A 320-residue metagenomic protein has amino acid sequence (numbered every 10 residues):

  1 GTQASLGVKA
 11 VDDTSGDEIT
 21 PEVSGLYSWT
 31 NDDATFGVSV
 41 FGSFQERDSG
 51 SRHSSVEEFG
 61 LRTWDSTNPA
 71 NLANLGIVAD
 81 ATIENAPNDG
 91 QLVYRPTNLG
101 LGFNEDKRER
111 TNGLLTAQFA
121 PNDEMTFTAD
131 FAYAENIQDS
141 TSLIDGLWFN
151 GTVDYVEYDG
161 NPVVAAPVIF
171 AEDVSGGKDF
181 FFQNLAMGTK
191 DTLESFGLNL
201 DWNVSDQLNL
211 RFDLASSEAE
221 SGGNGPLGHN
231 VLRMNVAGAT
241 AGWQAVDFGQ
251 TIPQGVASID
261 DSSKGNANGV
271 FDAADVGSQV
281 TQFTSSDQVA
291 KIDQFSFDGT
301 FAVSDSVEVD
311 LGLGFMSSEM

Functional and structural regions predicted by a protein language model:
G1-D80, E105-T111, E124-M125, Q207-L208: Outer-membrane beta-barrel translocator/receptor signature
T2-L6, Q91-Y94, V276: Surface-exposed beta-strand-to-loop junctions that form interaction patches on eukaryotic regulatory domains
K9-A10, I19-T30, Q45, P96-S142 (+2 more regions): Outer-membrane beta-barrel transmembrane strands
T14, N184, T240-I252, F283-D287: Generic amphipathic alpha-helical segments used as scaffolds and interaction surfaces in large, multi-domain proteins
E46-T82, A134-F170, E218-A267, S318-M320: A surface-exposed, glycine/aromatic-enriched loop/edge motif typical of exported proteins
A81-L92, V174, A267-A274: Acidic, glycine-anchored loop motifs typical of Ca2+
N85-N88, P162-K178, S278: A broad structural signal for short, well-ordered beta-strand segments within beta-sheet-rich domains
